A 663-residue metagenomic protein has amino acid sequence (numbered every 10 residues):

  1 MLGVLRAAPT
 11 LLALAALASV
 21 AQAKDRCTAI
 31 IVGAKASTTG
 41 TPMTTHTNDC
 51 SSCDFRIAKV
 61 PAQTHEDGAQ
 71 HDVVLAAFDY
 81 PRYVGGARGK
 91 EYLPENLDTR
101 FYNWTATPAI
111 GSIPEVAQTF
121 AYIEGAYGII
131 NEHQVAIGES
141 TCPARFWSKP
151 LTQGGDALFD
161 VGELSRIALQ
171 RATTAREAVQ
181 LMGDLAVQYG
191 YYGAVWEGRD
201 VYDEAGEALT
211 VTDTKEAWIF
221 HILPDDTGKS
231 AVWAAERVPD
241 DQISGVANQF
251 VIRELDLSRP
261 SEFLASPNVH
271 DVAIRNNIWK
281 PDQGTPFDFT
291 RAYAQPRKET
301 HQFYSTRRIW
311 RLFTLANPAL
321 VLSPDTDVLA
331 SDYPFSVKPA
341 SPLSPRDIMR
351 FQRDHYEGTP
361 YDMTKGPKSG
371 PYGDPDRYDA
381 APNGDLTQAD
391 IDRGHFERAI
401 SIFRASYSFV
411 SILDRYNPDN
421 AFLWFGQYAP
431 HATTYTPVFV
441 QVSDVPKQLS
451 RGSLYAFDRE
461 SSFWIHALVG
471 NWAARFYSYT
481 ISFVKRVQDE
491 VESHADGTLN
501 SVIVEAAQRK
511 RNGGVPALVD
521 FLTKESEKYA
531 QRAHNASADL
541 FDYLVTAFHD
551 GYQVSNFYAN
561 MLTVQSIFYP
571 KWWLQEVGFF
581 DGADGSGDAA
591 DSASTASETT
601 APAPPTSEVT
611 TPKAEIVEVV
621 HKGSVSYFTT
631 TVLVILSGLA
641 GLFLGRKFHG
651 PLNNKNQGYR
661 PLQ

Functional and structural regions predicted by a protein language model:
L14-A23: N-terminal signal peptide
K24-D160, L181-P345: A contiguous strand-loop segment
R377-K510: Substrate-recognition/cap regions that form aromatic- and gly/pro-loop-enriched pockets for small-molecule ligands
E490-A596: Histidine-centered catalytic/metal-binding microenvironments
E598-K613: Extracellular mucin-like PTS segments
E615-V632: Extracellular juxtamembrane-to-transmembrane boundary of type I single-pass membrane glycoproteins
L636-H649: Single-pass type I membrane-protein transmembrane alpha-helix
G650-Q663: Cytoplasmic C-terminal tails of single-pass
